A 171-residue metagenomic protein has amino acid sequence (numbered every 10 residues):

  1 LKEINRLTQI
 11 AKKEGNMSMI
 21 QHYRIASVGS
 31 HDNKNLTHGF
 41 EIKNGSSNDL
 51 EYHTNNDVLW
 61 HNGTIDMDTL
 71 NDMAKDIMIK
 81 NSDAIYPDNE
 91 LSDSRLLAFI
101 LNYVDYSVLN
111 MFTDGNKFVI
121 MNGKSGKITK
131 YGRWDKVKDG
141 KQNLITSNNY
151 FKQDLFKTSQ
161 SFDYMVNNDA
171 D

Functional and structural regions predicted by a protein language model:
L1-D171: Conserved short alpha-helical segments that host acidic/polar catalytic motifs at enzyme active sites
